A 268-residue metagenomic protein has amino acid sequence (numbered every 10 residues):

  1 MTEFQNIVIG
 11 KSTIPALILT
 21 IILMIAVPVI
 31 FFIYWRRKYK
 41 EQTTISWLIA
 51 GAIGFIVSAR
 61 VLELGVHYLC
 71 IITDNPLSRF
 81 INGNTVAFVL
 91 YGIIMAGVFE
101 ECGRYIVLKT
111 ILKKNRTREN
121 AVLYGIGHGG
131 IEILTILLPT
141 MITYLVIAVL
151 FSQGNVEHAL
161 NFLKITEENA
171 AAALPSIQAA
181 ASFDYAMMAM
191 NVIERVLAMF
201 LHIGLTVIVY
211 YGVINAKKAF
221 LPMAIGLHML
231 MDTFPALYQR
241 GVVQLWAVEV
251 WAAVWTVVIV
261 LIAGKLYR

Functional and structural regions predicted by a protein language model:
M1-R268: Hydrophobic alpha-helical segments at protein termini of multi-pass membrane proteins
